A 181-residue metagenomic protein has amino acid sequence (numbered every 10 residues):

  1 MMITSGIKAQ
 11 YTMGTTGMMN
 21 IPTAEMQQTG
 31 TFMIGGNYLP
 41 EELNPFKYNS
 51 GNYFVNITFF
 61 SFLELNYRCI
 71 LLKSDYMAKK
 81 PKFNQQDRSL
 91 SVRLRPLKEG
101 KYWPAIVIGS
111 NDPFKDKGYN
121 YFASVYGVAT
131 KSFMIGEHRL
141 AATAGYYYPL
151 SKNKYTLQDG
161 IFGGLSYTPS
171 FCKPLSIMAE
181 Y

Functional and structural regions predicted by a protein language model:
K8-V125, T130-L140, Y147-L150, P169-L175 (+1 more regions): Transmembrane beta-barrel domains of Gram-negative outer membranes and organellar outer membranes
T156-S166: Short loop-to-alpha-helix "cap/lid" segments that border enzyme active sites across diverse enzyme classes
